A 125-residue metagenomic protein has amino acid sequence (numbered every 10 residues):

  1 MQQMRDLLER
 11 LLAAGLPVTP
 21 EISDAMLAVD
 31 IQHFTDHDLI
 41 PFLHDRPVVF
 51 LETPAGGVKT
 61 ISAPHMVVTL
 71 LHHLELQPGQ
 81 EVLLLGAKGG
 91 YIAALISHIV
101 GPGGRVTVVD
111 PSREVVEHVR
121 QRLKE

Functional and structural regions predicted by a protein language model:
M1-I99, E114-R122: Class I SAM-dependent transferase core
R105-D110: Conserved SAM-binding motif I beta-strand of class I
E125: Conserved SAM-binding strand-loop segment of SAM-dependent methyltransferases
